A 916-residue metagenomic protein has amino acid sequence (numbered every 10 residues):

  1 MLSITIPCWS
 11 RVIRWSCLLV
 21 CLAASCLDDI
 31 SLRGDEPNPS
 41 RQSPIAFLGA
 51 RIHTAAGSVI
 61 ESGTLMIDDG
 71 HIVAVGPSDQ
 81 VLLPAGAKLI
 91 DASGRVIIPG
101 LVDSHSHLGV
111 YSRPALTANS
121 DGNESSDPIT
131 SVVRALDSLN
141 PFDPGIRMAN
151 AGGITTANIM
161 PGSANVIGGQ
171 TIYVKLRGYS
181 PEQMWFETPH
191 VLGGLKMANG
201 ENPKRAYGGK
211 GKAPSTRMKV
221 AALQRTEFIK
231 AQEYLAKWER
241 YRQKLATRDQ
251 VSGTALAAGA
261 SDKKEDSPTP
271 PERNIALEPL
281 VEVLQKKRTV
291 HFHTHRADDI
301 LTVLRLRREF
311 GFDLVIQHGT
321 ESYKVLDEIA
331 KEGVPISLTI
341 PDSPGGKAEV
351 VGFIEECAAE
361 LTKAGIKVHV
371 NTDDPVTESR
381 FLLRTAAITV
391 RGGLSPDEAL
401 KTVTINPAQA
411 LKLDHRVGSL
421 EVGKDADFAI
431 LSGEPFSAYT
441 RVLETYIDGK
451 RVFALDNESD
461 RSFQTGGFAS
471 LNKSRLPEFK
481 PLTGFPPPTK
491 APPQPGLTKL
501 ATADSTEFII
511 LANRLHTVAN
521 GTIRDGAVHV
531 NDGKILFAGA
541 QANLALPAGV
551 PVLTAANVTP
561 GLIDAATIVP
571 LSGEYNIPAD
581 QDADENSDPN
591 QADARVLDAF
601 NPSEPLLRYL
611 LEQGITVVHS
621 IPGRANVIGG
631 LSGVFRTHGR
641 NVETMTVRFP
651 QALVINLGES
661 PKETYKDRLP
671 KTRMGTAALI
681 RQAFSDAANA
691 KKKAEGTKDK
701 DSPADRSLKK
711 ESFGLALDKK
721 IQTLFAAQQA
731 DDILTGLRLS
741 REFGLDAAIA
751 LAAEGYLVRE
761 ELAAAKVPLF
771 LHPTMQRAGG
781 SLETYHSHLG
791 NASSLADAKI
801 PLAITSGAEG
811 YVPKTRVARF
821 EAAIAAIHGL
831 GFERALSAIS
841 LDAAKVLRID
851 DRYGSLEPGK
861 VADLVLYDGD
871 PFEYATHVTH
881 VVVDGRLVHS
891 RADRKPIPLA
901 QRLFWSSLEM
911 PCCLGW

Functional and structural regions predicted by a protein language model:
M1-R11: N-terminal secretory signal peptides that target proteins for export/translocation
R14-D28: Bacterial N-terminal signal peptides
I30-R33, P37-P39, I52, A56-I98 (+3 more regions): Histidine-rich, glycine-flanked metal-binding segment
Q42-F47, L82-L136, A151, T506-I510 (+3 more regions): Replace "His-x-His-based motif
A50, E421-Q464, R524, E857-Q901: C-terminal cap of metal-dependent C-N hydrolases
A50, G70, G94, H105 (+18 more regions): Divalent metal-coordination and catalytic microenvironments
R113-P114, S120-S125, T130-V133, T289 (+10 more regions): His/Asp/Glu-enriched, well-ordered alpha-helical/loop segment that forms or immediately abuts the divalent-metal
F142-G145, N150-L314, S437, R441-V442 (+4 more regions): Polyanionic/metal-chelating signatures
